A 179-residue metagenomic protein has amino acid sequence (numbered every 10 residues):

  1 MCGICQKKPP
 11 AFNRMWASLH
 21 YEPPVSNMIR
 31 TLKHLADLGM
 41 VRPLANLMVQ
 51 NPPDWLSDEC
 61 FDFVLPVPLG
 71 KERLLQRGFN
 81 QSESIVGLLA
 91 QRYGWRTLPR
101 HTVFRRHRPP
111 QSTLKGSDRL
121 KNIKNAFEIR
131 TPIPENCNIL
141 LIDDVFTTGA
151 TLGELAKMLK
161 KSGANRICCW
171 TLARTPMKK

Functional and structural regions predicted by a protein language model:
M1-K179: Glycine-rich phosphate/pyrophosphate-handling loop used in enzymes and phosphotransfer proteins
